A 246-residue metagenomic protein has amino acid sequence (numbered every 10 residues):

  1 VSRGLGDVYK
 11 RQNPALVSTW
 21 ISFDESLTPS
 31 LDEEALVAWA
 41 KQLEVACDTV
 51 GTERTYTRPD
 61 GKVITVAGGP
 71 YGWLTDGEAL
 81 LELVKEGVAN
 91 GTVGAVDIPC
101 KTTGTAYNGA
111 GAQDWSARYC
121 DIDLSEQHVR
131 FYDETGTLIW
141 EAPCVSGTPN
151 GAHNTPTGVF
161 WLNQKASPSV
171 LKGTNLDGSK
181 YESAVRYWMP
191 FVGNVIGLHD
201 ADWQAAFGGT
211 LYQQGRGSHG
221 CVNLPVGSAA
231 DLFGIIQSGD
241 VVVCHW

Functional and structural regions predicted by a protein language model:
V1-Y9: Single conserved hydrophobic/aromatic residue that forms the stacking wall/gate of nucleotide- or nucleobase-binding
I21-S30, V66-T75, W115-R118, R186 (+1 more regions): Second-shell loop/turn segments in exported
L31, A35-A38: Alpha-helical support elements that line or immediately flank enzyme active sites and cofactor-binding pockets
A38, Q42-T49, E53-R58, K62-V66 (+2 more regions): Extended, domain-scale alpha-helical bundle/helix-rich regions
A38, T155-T157, G173-W246: Exported/periplasmic cell-wall-interacting domains
G51, V93, W115-A117, L124-Q127 (+6 more regions): Extracytoplasmic
G72-N154: Cell wall/extracellular polymer interaction/catalysis modules
Q127-V129, G136-L138, G147-A152, A166-V170 (+3 more regions): Solvent-exposed loop/turn segments at secondary-structure junctions within structured extracellular/periplasmic domains
